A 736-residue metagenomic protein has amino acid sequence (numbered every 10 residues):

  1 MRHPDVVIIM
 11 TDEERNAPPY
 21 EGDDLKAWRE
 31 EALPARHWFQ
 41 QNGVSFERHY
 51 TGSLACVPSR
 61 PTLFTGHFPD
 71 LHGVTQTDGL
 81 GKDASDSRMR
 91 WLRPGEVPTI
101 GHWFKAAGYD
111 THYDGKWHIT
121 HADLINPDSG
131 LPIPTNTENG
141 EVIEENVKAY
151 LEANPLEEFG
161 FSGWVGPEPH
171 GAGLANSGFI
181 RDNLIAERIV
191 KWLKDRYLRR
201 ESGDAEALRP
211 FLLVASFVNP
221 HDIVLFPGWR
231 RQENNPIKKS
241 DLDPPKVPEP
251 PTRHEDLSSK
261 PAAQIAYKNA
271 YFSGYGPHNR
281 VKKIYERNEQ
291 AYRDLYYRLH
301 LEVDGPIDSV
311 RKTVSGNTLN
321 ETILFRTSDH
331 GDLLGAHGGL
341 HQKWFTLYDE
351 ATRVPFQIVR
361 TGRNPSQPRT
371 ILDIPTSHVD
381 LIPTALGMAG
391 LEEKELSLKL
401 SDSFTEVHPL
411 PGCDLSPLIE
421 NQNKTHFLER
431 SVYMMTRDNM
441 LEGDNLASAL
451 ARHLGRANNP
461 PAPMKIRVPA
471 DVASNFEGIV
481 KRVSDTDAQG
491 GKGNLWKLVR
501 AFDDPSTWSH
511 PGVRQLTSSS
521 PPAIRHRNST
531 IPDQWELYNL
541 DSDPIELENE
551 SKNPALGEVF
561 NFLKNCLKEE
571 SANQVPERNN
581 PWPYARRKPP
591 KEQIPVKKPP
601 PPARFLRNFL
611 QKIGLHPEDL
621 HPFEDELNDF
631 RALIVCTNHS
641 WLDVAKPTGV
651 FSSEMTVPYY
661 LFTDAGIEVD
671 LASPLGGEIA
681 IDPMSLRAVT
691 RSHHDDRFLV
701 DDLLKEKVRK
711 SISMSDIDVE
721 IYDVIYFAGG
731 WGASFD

Functional and structural regions predicted by a protein language model:
M1-E47, D533, I545, E550-L556: Active-site-proximal N-terminal segment of extracellular/periplasmic enzymes that hydrolyze or transfer
E13-R29, G203-R209, F217-P375, M388-L391 (+2 more regions): Active-site-proximal cap/lid insertion segments
Y20-R60, G66-L71, D110-T111, F560 (+2 more regions): Short, structured active-site-proximal loop/turn typified by the sulfatase FGly-forming signature C/S-X-P-X-R
E47, S59-R60, A107, H121-G171 (+7 more regions): Core domains of carbohydrate- and sulfate-ester-processing enzymes
F64, S162-A175, D308, K343-T425 (+2 more regions): Substrate-binding rim/cap in mid-to-C-terminal beta-strand-loop elements of soluble/periplasmic
T65-E187, K191-L208, L225-G228, L428: Catalytic-site neighborhoods of secreted/periplasmic enzymes that process anionic sulfate/phosphate groups
D349, T436-S551: C-terminal, low-complexity/hydrophilic appendages and adjacent surface loops of extracellular/periplasmic anionic
K591-F735: Extended, subdomain-level signal for the structured scaffold at the beginning of enzyme domains
